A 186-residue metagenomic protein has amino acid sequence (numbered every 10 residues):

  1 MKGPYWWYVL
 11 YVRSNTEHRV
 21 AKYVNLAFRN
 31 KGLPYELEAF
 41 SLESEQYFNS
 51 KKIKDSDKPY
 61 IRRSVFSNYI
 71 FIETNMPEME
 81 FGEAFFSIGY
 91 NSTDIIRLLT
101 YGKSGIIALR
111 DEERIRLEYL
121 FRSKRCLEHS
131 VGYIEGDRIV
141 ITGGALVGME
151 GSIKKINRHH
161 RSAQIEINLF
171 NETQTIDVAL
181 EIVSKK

Functional and structural regions predicted by a protein language model:
M1-R138, Q164-K186: Acidic-enriched and Gly/Ser
V65, I156-R158: Generic beta-strand structural signal
G144-A145: Short, surface-exposed secondary-structure boundary micro-motifs
G148-I156: Short beta-strand-centered aromatic/proline hotspots
M149, R161-A163: A short pocket-lining beta-strand/turn micro-motif at the edge of beta-sheets
R158-H159, F170: Short strand-connecting beta-turns/loops that link adjacent beta-strands
